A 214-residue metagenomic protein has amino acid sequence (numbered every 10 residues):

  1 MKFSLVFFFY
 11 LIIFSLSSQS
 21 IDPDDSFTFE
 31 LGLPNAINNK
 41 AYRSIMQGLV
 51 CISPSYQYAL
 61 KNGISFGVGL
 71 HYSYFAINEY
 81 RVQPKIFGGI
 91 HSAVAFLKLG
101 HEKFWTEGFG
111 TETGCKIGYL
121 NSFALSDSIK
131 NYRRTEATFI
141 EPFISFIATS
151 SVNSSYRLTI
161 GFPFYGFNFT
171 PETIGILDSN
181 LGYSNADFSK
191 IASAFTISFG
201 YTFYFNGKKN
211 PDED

Functional and structural regions predicted by a protein language model:
F3-F14: Sec-dependent N-terminal signal peptides
V6, S17-S20, M46, Q57 (+3 more regions): Serine/proline-rich low-complexity intrinsically disordered segments, especially terminal tails, linkers
S18-F66, G200-D214: Short glycine/proline- and aromatic-enriched beta-strand/turn motifs that initiate or cap beta-hairpins
D25-P34, C115, Y156-L158, F188: Non-catalytic effector/regulatory segments
K40-L49, E107, V152, I191: Solvent-exposed loop/turn segments connecting transmembrane beta-strands in outer-membrane beta-barrel proteins
K40-M46, N78-K85, F123-N131, F169-L177 (+1 more regions): Outer-membrane beta-barrel translocator domains and adjoining extracellular loop/strand segments of Gram-negative
S55-E141, S145-S154, S193, S198 (+1 more regions): Gram-negative (and chloroplast) outer-membrane scaffold detector with strong preference for beta-barrel transmembrane
I140-D214: Predominantly the C-terminal beta-signal and adjacent terminal strand-loop region of outer-membrane beta-barrel
